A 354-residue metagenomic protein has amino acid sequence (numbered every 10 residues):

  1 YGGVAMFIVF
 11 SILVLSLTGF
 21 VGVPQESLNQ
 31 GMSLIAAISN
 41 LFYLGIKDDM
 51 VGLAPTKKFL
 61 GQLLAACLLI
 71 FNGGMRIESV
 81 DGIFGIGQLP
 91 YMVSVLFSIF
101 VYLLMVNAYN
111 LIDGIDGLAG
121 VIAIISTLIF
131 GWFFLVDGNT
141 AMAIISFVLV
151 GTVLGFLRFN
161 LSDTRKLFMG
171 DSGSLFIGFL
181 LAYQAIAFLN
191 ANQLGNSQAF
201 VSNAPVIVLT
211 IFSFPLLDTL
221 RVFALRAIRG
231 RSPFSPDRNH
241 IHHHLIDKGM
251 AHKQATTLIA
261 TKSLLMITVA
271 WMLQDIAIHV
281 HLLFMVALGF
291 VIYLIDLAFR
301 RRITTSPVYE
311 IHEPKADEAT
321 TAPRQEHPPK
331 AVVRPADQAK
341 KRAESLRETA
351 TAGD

Functional and structural regions predicted by a protein language model:
M6-G22, S27-Y43, A119-K248, H252-T321 (+1 more regions): Alpha-helical transmembrane segments
V14-V101, A119, F134-I144: Membrane-interfacial amphipathic/re-entrant helices at transmembrane-helix boundaries
L41-A54, L103-G114, L154-L167: C-terminal ends of transmembrane helices
D48, Q88, F100, N107 (+2 more regions): Juxtamembrane loop-helix boundary motifs flanking transmembrane segments in multi-pass membrane proteins
M50, L63, A108-G117, S172 (+1 more regions): Generic detector of well-ordered alpha-helical packing
E326-D354: Long, low-complexity, intrinsically disordered segments
